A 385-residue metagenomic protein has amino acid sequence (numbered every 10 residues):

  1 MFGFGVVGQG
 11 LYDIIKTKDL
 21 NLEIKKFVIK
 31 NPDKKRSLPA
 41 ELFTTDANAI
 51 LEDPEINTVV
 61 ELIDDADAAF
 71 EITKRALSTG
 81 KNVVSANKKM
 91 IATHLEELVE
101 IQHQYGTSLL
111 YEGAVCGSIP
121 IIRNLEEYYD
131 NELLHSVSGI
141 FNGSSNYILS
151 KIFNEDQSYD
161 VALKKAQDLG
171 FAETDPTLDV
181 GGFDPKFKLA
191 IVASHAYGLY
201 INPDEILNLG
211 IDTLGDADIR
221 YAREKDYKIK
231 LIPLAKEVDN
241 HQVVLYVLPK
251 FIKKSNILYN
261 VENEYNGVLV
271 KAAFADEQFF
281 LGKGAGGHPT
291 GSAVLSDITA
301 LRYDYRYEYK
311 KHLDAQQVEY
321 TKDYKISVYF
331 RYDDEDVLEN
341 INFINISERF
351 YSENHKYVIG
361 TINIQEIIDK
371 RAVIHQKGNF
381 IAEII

Functional and structural regions predicted by a protein language model:
M1-D13: Glycine-rich adenosine-cofactor-binding loop
K18-S37: NAD(P)-binding Rossmann-fold cofactor-contacting core
T45-A86: Rossmann-fold NAD(P) dinucleotide-binding segment
I56, H103-D184, I191: Rossmann-like NAD(P)H-binding beta-loop-alpha module
A69-R75, T79, K88-E127: Rossmann-fold NAD(P)-binding glycine/threonine-rich loop
H135-S138, N146-L149, F153, K165 (+2 more regions): Catalytic, metal-anchored helix/loop core of enzyme active sites in primary metabolism
L163-N260, Y265-G267: Substrate-binding/catalytic subdomain of NAD(P)-dependent oxidoreductase enzymes
I298-A300, D304-I385: A conserved regulatory-domain signal marking ACT and ACT-like small-molecule sensing domains and adjacent regulatory
